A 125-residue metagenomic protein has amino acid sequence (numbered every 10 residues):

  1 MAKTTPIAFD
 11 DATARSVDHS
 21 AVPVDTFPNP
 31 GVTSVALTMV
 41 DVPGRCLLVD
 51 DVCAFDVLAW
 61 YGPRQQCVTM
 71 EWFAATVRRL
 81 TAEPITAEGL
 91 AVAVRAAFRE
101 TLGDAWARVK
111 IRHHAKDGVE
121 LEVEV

Functional and structural regions predicted by a protein language model:
M1-V125: N-terminal intrinsically disordered, cationic/polar leader segments that include organellar targeting peptides
